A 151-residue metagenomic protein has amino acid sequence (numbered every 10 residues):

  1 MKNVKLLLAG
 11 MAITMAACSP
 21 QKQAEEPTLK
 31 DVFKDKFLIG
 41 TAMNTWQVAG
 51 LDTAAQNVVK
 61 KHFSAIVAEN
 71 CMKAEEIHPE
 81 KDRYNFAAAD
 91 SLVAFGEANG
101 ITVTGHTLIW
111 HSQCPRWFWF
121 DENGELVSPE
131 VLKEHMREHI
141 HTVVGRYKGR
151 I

Functional and structural regions predicted by a protein language model:
M1-L29: Bacterial Sec-dependent N-terminal signal peptides
N3, L38, T102: Residues at the starts of beta-strands that form the adenosine-phosphate
I13, M43-N44, N99: Short alpha-helical scaffold segments that flank and stabilize functional sites
Q23-A55, V59-A65, E69: Boundary/entry segment of secreted carbohydrate-active catalytic domains
A24-P27, Y84, V127: Short coil/turn linker and secondary-structure boundary residues
M43-T53, A74-A87: Acidic-and-aromatic substrate-binding clefts and catalytic sites of carbohydrate-active enzymes
A65-P79, A88-I151: Substrate-binding cleft and catalytic face of glycoside hydrolase catalytic domains, especially the flexible beta-alpha
